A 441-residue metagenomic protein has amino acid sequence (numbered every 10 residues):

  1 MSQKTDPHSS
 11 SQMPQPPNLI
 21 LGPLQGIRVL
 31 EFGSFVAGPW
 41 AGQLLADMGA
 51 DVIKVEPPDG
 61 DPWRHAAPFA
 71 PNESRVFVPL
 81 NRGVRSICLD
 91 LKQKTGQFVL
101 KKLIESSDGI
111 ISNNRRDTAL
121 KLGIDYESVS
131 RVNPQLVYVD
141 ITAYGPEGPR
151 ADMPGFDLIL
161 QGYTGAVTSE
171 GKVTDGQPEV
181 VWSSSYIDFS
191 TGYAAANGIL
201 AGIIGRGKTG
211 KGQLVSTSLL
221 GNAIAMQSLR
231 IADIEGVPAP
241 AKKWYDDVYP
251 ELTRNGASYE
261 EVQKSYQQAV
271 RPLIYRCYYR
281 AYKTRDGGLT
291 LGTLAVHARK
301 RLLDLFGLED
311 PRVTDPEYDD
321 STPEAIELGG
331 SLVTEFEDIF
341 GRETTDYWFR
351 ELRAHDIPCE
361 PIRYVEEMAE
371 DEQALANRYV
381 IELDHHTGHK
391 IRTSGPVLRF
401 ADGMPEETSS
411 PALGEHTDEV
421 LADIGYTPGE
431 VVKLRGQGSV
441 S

Functional and structural regions predicted by a protein language model:
M1-K208, A412, D418-S441: N-terminal helix-loop segment corresponding to the beta1-alpha1 unit of nucleotide/adenylate-binding folds
D59, A143-G145, L219-I224, D286-G288 (+3 more regions): Glycine-rich beta-alpha junction loops
E179-S190, G210-L214, V270, C277 (+3 more regions): A short glycine-threonine-serine/GTX helix/turn-capping micro-motif
E179-W244: Conserved anion/nucleotide-ligand pocket segment
E235-P272, V313-G330: Charged, glycine/proline-rich intrinsically disordered loops and linkers
Q268-H355, C359: Aromatic-enriched alpha-helical interface/lid elements that frame and gate functional surfaces
Y275, T284-G287, E335, G395-S441: An anion-binding loop in the catalytic cleft
A354-E407: A glycine-rich dinucleotide-binding beta-alpha-beta segment and adjacent secondary-structure elements that constitute
